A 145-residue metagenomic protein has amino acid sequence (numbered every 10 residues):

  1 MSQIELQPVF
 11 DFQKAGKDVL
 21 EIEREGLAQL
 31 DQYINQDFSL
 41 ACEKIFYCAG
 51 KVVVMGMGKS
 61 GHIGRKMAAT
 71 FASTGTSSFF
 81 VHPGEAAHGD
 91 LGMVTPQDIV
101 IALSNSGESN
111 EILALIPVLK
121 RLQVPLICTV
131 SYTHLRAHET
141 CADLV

Functional and structural regions predicted by a protein language model:
D11-G50: An N-terminal, well-structured beta->alpha segment
F38-A72: Conserved H-X4-D acyltransferase segment
V54, V100-A102, C128: Structural beta-sheet core signal
K66-N110: Glycine-rich oxoanion-binding loops at beta->alpha junctions
I116-K120: Surface-exposed amphipathic alpha-helices with a cationic face
T133-T140: Conserved small/polar residues in nucleotide/adenosyl-binding loops
